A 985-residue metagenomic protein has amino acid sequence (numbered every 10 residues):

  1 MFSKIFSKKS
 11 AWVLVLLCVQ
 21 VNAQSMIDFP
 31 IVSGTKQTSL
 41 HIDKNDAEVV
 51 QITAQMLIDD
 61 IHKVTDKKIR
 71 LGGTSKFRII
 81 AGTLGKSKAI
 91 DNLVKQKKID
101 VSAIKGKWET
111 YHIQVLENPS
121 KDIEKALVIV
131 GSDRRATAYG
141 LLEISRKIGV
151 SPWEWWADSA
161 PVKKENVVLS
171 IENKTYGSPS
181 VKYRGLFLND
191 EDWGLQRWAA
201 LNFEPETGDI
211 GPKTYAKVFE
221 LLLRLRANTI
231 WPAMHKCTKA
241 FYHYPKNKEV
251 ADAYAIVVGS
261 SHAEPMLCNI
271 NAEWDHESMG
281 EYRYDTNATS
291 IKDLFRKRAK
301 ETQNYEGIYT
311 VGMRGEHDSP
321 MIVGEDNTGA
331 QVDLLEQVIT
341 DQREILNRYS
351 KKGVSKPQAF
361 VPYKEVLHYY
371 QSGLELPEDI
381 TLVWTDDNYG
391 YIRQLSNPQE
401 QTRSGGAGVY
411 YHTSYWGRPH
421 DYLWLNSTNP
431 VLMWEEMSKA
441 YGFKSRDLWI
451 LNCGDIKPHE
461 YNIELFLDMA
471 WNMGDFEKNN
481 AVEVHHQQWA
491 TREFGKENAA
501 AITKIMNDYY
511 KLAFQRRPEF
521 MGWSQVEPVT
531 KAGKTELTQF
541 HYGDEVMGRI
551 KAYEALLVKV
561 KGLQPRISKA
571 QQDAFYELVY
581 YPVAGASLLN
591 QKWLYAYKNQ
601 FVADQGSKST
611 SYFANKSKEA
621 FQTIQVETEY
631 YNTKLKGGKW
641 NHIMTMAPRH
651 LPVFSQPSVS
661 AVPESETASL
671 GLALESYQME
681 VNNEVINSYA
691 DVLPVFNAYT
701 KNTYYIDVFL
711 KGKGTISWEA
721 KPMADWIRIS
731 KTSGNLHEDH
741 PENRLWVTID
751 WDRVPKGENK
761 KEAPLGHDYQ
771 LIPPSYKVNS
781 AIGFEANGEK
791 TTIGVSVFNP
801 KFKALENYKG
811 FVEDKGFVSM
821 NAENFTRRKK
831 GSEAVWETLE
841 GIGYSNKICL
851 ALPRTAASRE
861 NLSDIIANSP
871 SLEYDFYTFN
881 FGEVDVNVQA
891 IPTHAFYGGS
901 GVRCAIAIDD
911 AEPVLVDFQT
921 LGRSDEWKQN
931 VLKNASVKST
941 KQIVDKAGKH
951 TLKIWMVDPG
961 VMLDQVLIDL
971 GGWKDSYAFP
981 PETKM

Functional and structural regions predicted by a protein language model:
M1-M26: Bacterial Sec-dependent N-terminal signal peptides
Q24-S178, N880: Contiguous, structured surface segment used for ligand recognition
V128-G131, D192-P212, N228-T238, E273-S290 (+3 more regions): The substrate-binding groove and active-site-proximal loops of carbohydrate-active enzymes, especially glycoside
W153-G208, K213-A233, G405-G408, E806-N824 (+1 more regions): An acidic-aromatic substrate-binding cleft motif
K163, V167-V168, H235, Y242 (+4 more regions): Gly/Pro-rich turn-and-neighbor structural signature
L223, N228-W231, T238, K246 (+4 more regions): Structured mid-domain segments that build the active-site/substrate or prosthetic-cofactor binding neighborhood
Q539-D707, K711, A781: Histidine-centered catalytic/metal-binding microenvironments
V692, K701-M985: Extracytoplasmic
